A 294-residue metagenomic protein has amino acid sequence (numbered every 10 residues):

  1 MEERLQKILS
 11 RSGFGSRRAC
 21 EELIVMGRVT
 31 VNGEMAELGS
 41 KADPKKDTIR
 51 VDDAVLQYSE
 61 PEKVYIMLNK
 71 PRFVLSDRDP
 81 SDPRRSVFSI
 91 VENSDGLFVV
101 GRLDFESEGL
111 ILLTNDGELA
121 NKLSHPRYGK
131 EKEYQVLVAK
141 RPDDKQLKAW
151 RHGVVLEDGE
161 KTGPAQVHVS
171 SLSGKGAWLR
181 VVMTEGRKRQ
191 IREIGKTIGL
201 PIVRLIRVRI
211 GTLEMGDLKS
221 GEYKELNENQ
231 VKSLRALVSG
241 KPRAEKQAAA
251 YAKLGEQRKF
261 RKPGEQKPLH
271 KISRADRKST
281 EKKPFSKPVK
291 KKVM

Functional and structural regions predicted by a protein language model:
M1-M294: Basic, flexible Lys/Arg- and Gly-enriched helix-loop patches that mediate nucleic-acid binding at interfaces with rRNA
